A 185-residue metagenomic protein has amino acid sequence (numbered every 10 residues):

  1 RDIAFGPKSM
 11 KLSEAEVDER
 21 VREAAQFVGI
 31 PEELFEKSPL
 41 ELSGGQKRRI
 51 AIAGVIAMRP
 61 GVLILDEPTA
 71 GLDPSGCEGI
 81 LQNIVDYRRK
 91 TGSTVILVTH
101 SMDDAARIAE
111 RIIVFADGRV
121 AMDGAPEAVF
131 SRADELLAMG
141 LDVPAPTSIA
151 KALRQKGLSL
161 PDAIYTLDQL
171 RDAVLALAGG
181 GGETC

Functional and structural regions predicted by a protein language model:
E16-E33: Conserved ABC ATPase "signature" region
S38-L42, Q46: Conserved ABC ATPase signature
I52: Hydrophobic anchor residue at the start of the ABC signature
R59: Conserved catalytic motifs of ABC-family nucleotide-binding domains
L63-D66: Catalytic Walker B motif of ABC-type/P-loop ATPase nucleotide-binding domains
E78-K90: Helical segment within the ABC ATPase nucleotide-binding domain
